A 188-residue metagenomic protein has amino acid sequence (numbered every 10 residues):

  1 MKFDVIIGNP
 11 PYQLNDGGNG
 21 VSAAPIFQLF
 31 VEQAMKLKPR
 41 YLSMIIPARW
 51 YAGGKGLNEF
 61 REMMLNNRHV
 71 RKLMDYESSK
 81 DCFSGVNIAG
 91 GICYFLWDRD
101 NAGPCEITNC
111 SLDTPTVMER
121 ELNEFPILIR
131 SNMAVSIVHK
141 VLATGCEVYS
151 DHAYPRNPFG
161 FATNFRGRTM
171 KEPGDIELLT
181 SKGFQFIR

Functional and structural regions predicted by a protein language model:
K2, K36-P39, I88-G91: Short, well-ordered loop/turn elements at secondary-structure boundaries
K2-F3, V70: Local beta-strand N-terminus motif with an aromatic residue
I6-I7: Hydrophobic beta-strand segment of the Class I
P10: Non-catalytic DNA-recognition/assembly elements of restriction-modification systems
L14-D81, Y94-F95: Conserved Class I SAM-dependent methyltransferase catalytic core
S79-R188: C-terminal substrate-recognition regions of SAM-dependent nucleic acid methyltransferases
